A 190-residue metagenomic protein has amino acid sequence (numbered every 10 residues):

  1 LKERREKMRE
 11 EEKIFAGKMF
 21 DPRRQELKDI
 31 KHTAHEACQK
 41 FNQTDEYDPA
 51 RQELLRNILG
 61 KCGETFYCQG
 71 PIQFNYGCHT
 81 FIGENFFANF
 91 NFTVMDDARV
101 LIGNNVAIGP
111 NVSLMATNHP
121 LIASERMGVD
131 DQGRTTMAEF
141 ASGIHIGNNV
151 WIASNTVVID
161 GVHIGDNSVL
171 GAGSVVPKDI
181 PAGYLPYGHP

Functional and structural regions predicted by a protein language model:
L1-T65, L121, H189-P190: Terminal amphipathic alpha-helical/low-complexity segments used for targeting or macromolecular assembly
E11-E12, I58, T136, S142-G143 (+1 more regions): Short secondary-structure boundary/capping segments
D21, F74, P120, V169 (+1 more regions): Short, electropositive, low-hydrophobicity segments enriched in small/polar residues
I72-I82, F87-H163, H189-P190: Flexible, glycine/small-residue-enriched loop-and-beta-strand segment within the central core of proteins
I159-Y187: C-terminal/domain-terminus segments
